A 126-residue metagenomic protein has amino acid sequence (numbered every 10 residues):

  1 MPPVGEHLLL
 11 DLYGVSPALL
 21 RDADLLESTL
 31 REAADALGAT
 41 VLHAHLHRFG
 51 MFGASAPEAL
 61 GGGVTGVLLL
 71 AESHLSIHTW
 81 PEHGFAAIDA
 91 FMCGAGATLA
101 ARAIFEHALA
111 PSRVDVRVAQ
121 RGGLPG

Functional and structural regions predicted by a protein language model:
M1-G126: Polybasic/polar functional segments that serve as interface/processing modules
